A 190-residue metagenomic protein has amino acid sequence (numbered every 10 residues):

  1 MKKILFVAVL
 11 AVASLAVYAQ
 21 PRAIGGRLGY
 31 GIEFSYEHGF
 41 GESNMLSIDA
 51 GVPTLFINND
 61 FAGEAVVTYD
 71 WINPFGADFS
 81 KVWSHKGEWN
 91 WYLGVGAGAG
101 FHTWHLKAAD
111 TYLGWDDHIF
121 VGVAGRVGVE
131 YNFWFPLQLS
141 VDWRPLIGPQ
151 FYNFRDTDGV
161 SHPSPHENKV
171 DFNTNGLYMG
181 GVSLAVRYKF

Functional and structural regions predicted by a protein language model:
M1-I4, A16: Positively charged n-region of N-terminal signal peptides that target proteins for export
I4-L5, K189: Residue-level detector of intrinsically disordered/flexible regions characterized by low predicted structural confidence
L5, R22, S43-I48, P74-F79 (+1 more regions): Repeated loop/turn-to-beta-strand initiation elements of outer-membrane beta-barrel proteins
A8-V9, Q150: A periodicity- and composition-biased signal for non-globular, repetitive helical segments
L10-Y18: Hydrophobic h-region of N-terminal signal peptides that target proteins for export in Gram-negative bacteria
V17-D70, W104, S183, R187-F190: Short glycine/proline- and aromatic-enriched beta-strand/turn motifs that initiate or cap beta-hairpins
V67-F190: Outer-membrane beta-barrel transmembrane domain signature
